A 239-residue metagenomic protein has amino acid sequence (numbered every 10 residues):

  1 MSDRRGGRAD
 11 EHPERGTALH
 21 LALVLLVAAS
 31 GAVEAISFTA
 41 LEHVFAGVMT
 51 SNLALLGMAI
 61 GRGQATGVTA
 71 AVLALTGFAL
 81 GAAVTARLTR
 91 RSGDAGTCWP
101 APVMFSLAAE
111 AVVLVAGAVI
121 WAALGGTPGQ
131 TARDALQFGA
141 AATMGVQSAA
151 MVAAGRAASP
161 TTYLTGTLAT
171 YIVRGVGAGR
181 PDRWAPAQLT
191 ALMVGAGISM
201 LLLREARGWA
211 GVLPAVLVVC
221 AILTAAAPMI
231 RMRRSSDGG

Functional and structural regions predicted by a protein language model:
S2-G239: Alpha-helical transmembrane segments of multi-pass membrane proteins
